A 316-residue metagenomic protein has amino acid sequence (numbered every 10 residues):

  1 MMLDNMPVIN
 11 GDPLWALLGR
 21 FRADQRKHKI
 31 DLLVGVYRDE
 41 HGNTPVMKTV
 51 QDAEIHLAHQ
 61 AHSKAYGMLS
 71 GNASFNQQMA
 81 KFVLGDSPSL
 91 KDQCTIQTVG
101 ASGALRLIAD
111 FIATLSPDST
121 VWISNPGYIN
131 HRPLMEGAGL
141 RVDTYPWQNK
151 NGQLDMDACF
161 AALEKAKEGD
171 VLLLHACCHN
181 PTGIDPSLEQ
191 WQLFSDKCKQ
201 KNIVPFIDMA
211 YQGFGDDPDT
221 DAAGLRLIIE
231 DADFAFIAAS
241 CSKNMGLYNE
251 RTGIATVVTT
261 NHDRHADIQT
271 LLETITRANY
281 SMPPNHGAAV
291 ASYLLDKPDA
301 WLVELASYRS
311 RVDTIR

Functional and structural regions predicted by a protein language model:
M2-M68, P284, A288: N-terminal "arm"/small-domain region of PLP-dependent enzymes with the aminotransferase-like
H56, H62-K199, Q212-F214, A223 (+1 more regions): Conserved core of the PLP fold type I
Q78, E230-L302: Conserved core segment of the aminotransferase class I/II
T120, G127, P133-E136, R277-M282 (+3 more regions): Class I S-adenosyl-L-methionine-dependent methyltransferase catalytic core
V171, V204, A235-F236: Hydrophobic "anchor" residues on beta-strands that sit immediately upstream of conserved functional sites
M209: Walker B catalytic acidic pair
A306-R316: A glycine-rich beta-turn/hairpin centered on an aromatic-Pro dipeptide
